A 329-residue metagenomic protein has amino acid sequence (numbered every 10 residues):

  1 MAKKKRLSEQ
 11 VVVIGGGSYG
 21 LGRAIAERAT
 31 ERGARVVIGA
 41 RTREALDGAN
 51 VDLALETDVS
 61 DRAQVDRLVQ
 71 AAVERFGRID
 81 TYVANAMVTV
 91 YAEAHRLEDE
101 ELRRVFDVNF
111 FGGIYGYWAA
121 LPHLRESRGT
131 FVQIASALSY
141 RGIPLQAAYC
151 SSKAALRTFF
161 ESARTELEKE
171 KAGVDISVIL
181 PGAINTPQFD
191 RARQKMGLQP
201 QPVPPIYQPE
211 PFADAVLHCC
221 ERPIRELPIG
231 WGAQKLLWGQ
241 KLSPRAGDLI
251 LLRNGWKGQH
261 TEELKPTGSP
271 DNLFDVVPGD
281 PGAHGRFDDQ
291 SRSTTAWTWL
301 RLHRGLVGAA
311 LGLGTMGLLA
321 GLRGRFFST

Functional and structural regions predicted by a protein language model:
V11, G16-Y19: Conserved glycine-rich cofactor-binding loop
R32-G48: Conserved glycine-rich Rossmann-like NAD(P)H-binding loop of the short-chain dehydrogenase/reductase
T57-R67, D99: The beta1-alpha1 cofactor-binding region of Rossmann-like NAD(H)/NADP(H)-dependent oxidoreductases
E93-A94, E98-R103, A310: Substrate-binding pocket helix/loop in short-chain dehydrogenase/reductase
Y117, S152: Active-site helix of classical SDR
S136: Residue(s) in the substrate-gating loop at a strand-loop-helix junction that position the organic substrate next
K169-E262: SDR active-site lid
